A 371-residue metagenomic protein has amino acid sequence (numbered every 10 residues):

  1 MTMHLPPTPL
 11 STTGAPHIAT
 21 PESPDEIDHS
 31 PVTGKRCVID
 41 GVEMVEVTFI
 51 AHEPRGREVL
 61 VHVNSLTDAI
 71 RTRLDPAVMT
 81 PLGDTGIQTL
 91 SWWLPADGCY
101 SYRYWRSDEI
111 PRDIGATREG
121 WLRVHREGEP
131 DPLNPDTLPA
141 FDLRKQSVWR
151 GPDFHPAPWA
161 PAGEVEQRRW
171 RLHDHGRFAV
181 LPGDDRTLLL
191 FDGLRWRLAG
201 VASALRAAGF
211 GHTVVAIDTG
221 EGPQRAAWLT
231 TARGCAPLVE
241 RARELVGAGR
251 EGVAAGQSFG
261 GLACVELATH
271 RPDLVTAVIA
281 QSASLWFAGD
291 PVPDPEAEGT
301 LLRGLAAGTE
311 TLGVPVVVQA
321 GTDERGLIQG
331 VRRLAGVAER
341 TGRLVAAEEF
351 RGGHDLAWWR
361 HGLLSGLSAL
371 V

Functional and structural regions predicted by a protein language model:
A15, P21-H29, K35-D97, W105-V165: Aromatic-rich carbohydrate-binding modules that target alpha-glucans
R169-P182: A short loop-to-beta-strand scaffold at the N-terminal edge of the catalytic core in hydrolase folds
D185-L194: Short beta-strand element of the alpha/beta-hydrolase
G193-R241, L285-F287: Cap/lid segment of the alpha/beta-hydrolase catalytic domain
A227-S258, T269: Gly/Ser-rich "nucleophile elbow"/oxyanion-hole loop immediately N-terminal to the catalytic nucleophile in hydrolases
G249-R303, A307-E310: Primarily recognizes the serine-hydrolase "nucleophile elbow" in alpha/beta-hydrolase and SGNH/GDSL folds
W286-H354: The feature captures the conserved acid-bearing segment of alpha/beta-hydrolase catalytic domains
G353-H361: Catalytic histidine-centered segment of alpha/beta-hydrolase-like enzymes
